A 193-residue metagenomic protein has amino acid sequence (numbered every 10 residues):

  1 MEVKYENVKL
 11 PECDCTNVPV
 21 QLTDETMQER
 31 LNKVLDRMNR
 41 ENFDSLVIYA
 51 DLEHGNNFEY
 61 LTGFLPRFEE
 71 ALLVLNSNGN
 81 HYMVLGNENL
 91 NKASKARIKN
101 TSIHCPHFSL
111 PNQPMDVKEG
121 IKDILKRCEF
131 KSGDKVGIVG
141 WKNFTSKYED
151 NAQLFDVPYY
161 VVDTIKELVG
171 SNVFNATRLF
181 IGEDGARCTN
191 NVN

Functional and structural regions predicted by a protein language model:
E2-C15, F108-N193: Flexible, acidic/His-enriched mid-domain "rim/lid" segments that flank
E2-E119: N-terminal accessory/capping or targeting/presequence segment of soluble
